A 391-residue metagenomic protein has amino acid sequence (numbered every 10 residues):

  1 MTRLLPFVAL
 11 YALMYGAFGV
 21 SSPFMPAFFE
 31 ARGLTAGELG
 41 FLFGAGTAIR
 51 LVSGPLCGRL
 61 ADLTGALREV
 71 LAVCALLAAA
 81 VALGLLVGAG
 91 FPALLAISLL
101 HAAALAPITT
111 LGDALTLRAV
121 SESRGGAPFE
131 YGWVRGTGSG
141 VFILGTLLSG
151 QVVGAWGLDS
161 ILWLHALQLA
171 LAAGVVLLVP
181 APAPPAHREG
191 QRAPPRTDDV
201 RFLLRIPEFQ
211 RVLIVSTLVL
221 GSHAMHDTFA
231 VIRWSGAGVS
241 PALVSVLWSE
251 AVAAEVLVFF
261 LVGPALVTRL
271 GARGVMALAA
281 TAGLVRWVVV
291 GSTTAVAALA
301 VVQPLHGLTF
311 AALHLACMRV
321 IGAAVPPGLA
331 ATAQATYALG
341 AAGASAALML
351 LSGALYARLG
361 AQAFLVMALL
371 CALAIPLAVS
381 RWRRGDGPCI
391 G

Functional and structural regions predicted by a protein language model:
M1, V179-V215: Juxtamembrane intracellular "pre-TM" segments in multi-pass secondary transporters
M1-T47, E208-L247: Helix-loop boundary and gating motifs at the non-cytosolic
A12, V81, F91-T109, T217 (+1 more regions): Hydrophobic core of transmembrane alpha-helices in multi-pass small-molecule transporters, especially MFS/SLC-type
V52-A66, V153, V258-G271, Y356-A357: Helix-to-loop junctions at the C-terminal end of transmembrane segments in multipass secondary transporters
E69-L83, G274-V289: Structural signature of the two symmetry-related core transmembrane helices
A106-R124, A312-V325: Intracellular juxtamembrane helix-capping segments at the cytosolic ends of symmetry-related transmembrane helices
I161-L178, Q362-S380: Symmetry-related core transmembrane helices of the 12-TM Major Facilitator Superfamily/SLC fold
A331-L359: A late C-terminal transmembrane helix in Major Facilitator Superfamily
